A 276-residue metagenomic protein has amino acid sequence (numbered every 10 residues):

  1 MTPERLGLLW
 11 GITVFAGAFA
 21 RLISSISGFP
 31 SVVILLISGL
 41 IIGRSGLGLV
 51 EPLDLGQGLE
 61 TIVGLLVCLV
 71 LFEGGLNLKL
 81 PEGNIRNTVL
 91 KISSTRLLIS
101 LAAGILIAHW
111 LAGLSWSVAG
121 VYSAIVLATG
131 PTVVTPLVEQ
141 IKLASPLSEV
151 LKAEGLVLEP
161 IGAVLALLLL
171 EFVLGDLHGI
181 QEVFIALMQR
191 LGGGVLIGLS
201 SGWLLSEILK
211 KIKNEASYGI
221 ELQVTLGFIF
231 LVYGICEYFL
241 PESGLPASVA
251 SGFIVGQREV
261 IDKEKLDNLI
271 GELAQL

Functional and structural regions predicted by a protein language model:
M1-L276: Transmembrane helical cores of multi-pass secondary ion antiporters/exchangers
